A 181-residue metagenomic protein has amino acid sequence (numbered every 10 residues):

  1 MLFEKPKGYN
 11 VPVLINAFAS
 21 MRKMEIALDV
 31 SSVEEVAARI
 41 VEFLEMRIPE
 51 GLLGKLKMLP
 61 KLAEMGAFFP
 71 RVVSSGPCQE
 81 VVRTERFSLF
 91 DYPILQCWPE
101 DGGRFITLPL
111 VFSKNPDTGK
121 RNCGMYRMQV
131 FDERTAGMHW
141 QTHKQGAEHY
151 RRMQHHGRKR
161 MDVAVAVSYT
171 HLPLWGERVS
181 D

Functional and structural regions predicted by a protein language model:
M1-L174, R178-D181: Extended, highly charged
